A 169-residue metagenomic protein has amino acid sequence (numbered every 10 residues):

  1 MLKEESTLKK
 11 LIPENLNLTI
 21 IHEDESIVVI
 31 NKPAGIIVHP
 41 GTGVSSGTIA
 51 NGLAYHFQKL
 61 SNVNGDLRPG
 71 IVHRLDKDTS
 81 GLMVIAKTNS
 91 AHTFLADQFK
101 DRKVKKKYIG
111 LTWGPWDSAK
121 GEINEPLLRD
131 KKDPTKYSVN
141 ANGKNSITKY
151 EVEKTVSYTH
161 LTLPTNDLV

Functional and structural regions predicted by a protein language model:
M1-L163: RNA pseudouridine synthases
